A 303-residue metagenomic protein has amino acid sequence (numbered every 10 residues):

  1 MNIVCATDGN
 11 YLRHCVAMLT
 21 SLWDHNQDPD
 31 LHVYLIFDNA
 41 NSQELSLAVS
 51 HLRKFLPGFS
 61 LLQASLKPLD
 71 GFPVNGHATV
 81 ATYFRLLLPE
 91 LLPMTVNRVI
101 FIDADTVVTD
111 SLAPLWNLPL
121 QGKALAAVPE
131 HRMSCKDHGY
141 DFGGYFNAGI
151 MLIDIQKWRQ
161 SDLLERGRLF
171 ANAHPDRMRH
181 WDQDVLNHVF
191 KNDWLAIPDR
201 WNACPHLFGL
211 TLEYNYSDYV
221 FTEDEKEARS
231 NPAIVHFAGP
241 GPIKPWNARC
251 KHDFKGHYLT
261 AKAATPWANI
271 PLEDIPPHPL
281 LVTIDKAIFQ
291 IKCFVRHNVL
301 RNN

Functional and structural regions predicted by a protein language model:
M1, C5-N10, Q160-N303: A glycosyltransferase accessory/donor-loop signature
N2-V4, H32-Y34, S60, I100: A structural signal for isolated positions on well-ordered beta-strands in alpha/beta enzyme cores
S21-P29: Short, acidic, metal-binding catalytic loop of nucleotide-sugar glycosyltransferases
L22, P89, D105, M151-D154 (+3 more regions): A residue-level signal for conserved active-site and pocket-lining positions in enzyme catalytic cores
H32-N39, A127-V128: Short internal beta-strands
S42-L91: Active-site-proximal specificity loops/subdomain of glycosyltransferases
L61-K67, A81-R132, Y140-Q156: GT-A fold catalytic core of metal-dependent nucleotide-sugar glycosyltransferases, centered on the diacidic
G71-A81, G139-G143, T211-Y216: Short, surface-exposed amphipathic charged segments that create phosphate/polyanion-binding patches used for binding
